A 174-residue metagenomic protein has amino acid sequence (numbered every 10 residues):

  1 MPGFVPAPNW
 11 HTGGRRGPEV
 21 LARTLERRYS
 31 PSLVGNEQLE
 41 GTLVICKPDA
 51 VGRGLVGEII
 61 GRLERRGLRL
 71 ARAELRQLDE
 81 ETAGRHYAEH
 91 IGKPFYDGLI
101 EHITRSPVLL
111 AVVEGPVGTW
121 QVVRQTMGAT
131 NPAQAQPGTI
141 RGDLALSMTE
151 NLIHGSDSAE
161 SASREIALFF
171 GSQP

Functional and structural regions predicted by a protein language model:
G3-P174: Non-catalytic terminal and connector segments of soluble metabolic enzymes
